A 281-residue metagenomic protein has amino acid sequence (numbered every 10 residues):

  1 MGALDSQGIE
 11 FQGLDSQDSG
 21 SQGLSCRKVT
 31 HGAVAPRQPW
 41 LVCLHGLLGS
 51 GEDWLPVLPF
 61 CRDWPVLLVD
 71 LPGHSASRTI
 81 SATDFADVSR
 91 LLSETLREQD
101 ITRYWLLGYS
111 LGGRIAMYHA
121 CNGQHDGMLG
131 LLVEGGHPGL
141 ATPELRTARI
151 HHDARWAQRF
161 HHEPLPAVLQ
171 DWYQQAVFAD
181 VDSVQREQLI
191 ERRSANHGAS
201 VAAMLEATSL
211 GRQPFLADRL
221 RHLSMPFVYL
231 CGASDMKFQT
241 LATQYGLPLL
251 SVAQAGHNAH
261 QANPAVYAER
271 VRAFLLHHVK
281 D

Functional and structural regions predicted by a protein language model:
M1-L41, R62-W64, I101-T102, R272-D281: Alpha/beta-hydrolase fold catalytic core
L24-R78: Conserved HGGG/HGGXW glycine-rich cap/lid loop of the alpha/beta-hydrolase fold
L55-L58, L67-W105, E269: Active-site loop/oxyanion-hole signature of alpha/beta-hydrolase fold enzymes
L106-G108, E134: Short beta-strand immediately N-terminal to the catalytic nucleophile in serine-hydrolase-like folds
G108-G112, A116: Gly/Ala-rich beta-loop-alpha elbow adjacent to hydrolase catalytic centers
C121, L129-F160: Flexible "cap/lid" loop of the alpha/beta hydrolase fold
S194-T243: Conserved serine/cysteine hydrolase catalytic core
A255-A268: Catalytic histidine-centered segment of alpha/beta-hydrolase-like enzymes
